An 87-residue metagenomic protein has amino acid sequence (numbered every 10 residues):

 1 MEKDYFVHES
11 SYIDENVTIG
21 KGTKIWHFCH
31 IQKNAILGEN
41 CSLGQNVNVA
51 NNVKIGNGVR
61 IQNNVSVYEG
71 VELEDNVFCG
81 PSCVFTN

Functional and structural regions predicted by a protein language model:
M1-E2: Basic/polar N-terminal segments that are highly enriched at the extreme N-terminus, encompassing both cleavable
H8-E9, D14-E15, G20-K21, W26-H27 (+10 more regions): Left-handed beta-helix
